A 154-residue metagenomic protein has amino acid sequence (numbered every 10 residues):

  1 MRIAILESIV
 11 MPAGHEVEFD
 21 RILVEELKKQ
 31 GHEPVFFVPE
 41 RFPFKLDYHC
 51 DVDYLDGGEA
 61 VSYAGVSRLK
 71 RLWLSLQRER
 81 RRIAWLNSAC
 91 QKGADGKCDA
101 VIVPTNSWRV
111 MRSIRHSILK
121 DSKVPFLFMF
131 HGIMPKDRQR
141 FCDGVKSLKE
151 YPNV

Functional and structural regions predicted by a protein language model:
M1-A4: Extreme N-terminal starter segment of soluble prokaryotic enzymes
L6-S8, F37, V103-P104, M129: Short hydrophobic segments within beta-strands
E7-R21: A short, glycine/small-residue-rich beta-strand->loop->alpha-helix junction that serves as a flexible
M11, E26-Q77, W108: N-terminal strand-loop element at the rim of the active site of nucleotide-sugar-dependent glycosyltransferases
P12, S107-V110, V124-C142: A short, histidine- and acid-enriched strand-loop-helix "catalytic/donor-clamping" loop that lines the nucleotide-sugar
A64-N87, R112, D143-E150: Alpha-helical membrane-targeting segments
L74-E79, S88-V110, P125-M129: Short N-terminal targeting/anchoring amphipathic segment
N87-Q91, I133-V154: Membrane-proximal helix-turn-helix segments that form the acceptor-binding/catalytic region of lipid-linked
